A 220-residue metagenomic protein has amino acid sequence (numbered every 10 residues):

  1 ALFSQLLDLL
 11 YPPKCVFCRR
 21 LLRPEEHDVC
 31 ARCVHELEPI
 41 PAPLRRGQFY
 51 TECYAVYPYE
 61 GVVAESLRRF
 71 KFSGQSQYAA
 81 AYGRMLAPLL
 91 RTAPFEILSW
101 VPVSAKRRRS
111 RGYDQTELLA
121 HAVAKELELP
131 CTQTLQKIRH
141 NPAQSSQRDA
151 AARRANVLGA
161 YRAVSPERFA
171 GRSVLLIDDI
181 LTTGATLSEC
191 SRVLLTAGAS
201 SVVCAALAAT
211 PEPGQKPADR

Functional and structural regions predicted by a protein language model:
A1-D178, T182-R220: Glycine-rich phosphate/pyrophosphate-handling loop used in enzymes and phosphotransfer proteins
